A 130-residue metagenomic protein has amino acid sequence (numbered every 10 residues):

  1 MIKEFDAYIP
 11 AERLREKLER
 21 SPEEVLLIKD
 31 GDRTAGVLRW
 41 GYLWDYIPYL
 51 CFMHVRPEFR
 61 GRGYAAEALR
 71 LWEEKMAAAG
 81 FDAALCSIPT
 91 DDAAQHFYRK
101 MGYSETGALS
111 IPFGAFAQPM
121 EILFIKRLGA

Functional and structural regions predicted by a protein language model:
M1-F52, R56-P57, L69-L71, K75 (+2 more regions): Acetyl-CoA-dependent GNAT
E23, P119-F124: Short hydrophobic/aromatic beta-strand or adjacent loop that forms the aromatic wall/cage of a ligand/substrate-binding
R56-R62, T90: Active-site acidic-Proline motif in GNAT/NAT acetyltransferases
G61-L69: Glycine-rich acyl-CoA binding loop
A66, T90-A108, A115-P119: Conserved active-site alpha-helix within GNAT-family acetyltransferase domains
M76-P89: Conserved GNAT acetyl-CoA-binding A-motif
